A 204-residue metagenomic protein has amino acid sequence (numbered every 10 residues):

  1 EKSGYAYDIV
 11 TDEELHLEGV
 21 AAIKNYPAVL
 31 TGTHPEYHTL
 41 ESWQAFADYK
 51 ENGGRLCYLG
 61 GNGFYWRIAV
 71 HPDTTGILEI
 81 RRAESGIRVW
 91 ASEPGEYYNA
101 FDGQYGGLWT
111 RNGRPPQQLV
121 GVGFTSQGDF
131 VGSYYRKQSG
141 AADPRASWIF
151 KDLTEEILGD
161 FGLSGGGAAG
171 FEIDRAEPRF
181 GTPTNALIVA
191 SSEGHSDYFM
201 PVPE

Functional and structural regions predicted by a protein language model:
E1-I23: Aromatic-Pro/Gly-enriched surface loop or interdomain linker that acts as a lid/target-recognition segment
Y7-D8, G32-H34, E204: C-terminal substrate/ligand-recognition segments
E14-L17, H34-H38, N62-W66, P72 (+2 more regions): Solvent-exposed loop/turn segments at secondary-structure junctions within structured extracellular/periplasmic domains
I23-W66: Short alpha-beta junction capping motif
Q44-F46, H71-T74: Short, glycine/charged-enriched secondary-structure capping and boundary segments
D73-E204: Glycine-rich, aromatic-lined ligand/substrate-binding cores of catalytic and carbohydrate-binding domains
